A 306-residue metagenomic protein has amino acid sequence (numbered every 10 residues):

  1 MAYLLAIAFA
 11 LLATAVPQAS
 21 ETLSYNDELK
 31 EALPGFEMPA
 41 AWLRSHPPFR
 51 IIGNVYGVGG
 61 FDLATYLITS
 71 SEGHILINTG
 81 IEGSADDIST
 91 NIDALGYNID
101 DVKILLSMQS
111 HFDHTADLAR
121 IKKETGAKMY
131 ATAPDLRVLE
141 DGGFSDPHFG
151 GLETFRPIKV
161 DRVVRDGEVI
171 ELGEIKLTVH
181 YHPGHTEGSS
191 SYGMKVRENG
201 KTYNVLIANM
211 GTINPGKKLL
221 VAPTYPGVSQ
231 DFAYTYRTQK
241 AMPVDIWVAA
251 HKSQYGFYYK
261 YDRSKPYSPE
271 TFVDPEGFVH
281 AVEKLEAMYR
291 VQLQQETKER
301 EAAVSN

Functional and structural regions predicted by a protein language model:
Y3-A13: Bacterial N-terminal signal peptides
A13-A19: Boundary at the C-terminal end of the N-terminal hydrophobic targeting segment
N26-G35, R44-S45, R50-I52, A133-T186 (+1 more regions): Metallo-beta-lactamase
A41-L95, I99, Y192-I213: Conserved beta-strand hairpin/beta-sheet module of binuclear metal-dependent hydrolase folds, prominently
N54, I68, N78, I88 (+7 more regions): Divalent metal-coordination and catalytic microenvironments
V55, G83-D86, D93-V169, Y267 (+1 more regions): Active-site HxH/HxHxD metal-binding segment of metal-dependent hydrolases
I81-G83, K159, V169-E171, K176-H280: Metallo-beta-lactamase
V273-N306: C-terminal regulatory/interaction regions
